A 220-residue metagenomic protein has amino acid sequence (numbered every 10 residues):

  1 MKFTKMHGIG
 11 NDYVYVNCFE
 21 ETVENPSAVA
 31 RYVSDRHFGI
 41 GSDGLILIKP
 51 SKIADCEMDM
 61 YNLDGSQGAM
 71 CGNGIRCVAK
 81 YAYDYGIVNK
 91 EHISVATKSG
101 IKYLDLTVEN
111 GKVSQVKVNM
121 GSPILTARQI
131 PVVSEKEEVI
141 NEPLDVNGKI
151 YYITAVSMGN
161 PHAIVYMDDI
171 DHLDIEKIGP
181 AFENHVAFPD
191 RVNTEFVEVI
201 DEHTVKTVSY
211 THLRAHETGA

Functional and structural regions predicted by a protein language model:
M1-F3: Extreme N-terminal starter segment of soluble prokaryotic enzymes
K5-K52, H185-F188: N-terminal beta-alpha supersecondary unit
G10, G72, V118, G159 (+1 more regions): Residue-level signal for inorganic ion chemistry
F38-E57, A163, I178-Y210: Conserved phosphate-donor
L63-I153: Acidic, low-complexity central loop/insert segments
I140-P143, Y152-T154, D171-V186: Anionic-ligand binding region
A155-M158, I164-H172: Active-site rim beta-loop-alpha module in soluble metabolic enzymes
T211-T218: Conserved small/polar residues in nucleotide/adenosyl-binding loops
